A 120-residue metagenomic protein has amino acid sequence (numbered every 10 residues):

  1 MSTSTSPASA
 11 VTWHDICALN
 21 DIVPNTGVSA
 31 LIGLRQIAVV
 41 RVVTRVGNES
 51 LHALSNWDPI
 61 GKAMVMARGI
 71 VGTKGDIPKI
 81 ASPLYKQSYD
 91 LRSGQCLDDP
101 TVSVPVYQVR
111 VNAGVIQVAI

Functional and structural regions predicted by a protein language model:
M1-I77, L91, S103-I120: N-terminal pre-ligand scaffold of iron-sulfur
D58, S82-Y85: Short cysteine clusters
S88: Short helix-to-coil "ATP-lid" hinge immediately C-terminal to the conserved N-box Asn in the Bergerat
